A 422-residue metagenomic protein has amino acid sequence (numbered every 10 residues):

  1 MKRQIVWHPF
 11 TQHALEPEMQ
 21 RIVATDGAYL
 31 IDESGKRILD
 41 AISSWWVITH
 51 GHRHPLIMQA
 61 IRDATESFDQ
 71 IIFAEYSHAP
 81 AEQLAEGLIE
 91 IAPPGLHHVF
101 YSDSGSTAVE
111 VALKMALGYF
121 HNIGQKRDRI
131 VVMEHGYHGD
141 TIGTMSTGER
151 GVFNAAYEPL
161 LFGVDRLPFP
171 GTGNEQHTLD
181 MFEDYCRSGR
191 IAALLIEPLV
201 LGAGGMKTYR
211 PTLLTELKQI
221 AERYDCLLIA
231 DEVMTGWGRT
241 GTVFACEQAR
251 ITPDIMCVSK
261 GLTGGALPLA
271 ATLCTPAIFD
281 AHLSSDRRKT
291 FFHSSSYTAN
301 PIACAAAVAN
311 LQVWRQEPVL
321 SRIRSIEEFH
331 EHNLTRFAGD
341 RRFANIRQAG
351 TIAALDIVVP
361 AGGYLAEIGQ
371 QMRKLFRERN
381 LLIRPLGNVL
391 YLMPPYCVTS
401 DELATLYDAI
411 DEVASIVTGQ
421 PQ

Functional and structural regions predicted by a protein language model:
M1-Q422: Conserved N-terminal phosphate-binding loop of PLP-dependent enzymes in the Aspartate aminotransferase
